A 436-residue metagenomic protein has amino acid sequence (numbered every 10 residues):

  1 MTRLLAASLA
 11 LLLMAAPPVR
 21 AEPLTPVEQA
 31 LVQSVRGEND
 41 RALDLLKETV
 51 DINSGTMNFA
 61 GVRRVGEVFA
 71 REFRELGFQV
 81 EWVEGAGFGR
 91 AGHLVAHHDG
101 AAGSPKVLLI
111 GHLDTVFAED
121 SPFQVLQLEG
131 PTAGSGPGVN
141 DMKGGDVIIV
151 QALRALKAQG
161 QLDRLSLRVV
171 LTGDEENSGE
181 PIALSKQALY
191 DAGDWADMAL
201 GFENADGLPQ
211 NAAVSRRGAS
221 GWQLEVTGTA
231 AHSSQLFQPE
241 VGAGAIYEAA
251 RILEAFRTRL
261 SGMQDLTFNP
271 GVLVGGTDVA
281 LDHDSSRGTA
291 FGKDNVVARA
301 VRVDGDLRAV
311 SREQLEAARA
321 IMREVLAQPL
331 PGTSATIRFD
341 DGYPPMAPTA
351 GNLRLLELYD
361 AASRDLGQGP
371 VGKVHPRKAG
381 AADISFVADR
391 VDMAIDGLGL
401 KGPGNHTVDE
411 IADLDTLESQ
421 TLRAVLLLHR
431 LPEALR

Functional and structural regions predicted by a protein language model:
M1-L4, R164-L165: Positively charged n-region of N-terminal signal peptides that target proteins for export
A6-A15: Bacterial N-terminal signal peptides
P17-A21: Sec/Tat signal peptide C-region and signal peptidase I cleavage site
E22-E28, S54, N204-A205, Q223 (+1 more regions): Metal-dependent amide/peptide-bond hydrolase catalytic core, centered on the "pita-bread" metallohydrolase fold
E22-P137, K157-D163: Acidic/His- and Gly-rich active-site-bordering loop/insert found across diverse amide/peptide-bond hydrolases
L109, E129-E180, S220-V226, Q235-L260 (+2 more regions): Alpha-helical metal-binding/catalytic segments enriched in His/Glu/Asp
A118-L128, S215-G218, H283-G288: Short, flexible, mixed-charge acidic loops at enzyme active sites
A133, M142-R217, G275-S285, R436: Acidic/histidine-rich catalytic neighborhood of metal-dependent amide-processing enzymes
